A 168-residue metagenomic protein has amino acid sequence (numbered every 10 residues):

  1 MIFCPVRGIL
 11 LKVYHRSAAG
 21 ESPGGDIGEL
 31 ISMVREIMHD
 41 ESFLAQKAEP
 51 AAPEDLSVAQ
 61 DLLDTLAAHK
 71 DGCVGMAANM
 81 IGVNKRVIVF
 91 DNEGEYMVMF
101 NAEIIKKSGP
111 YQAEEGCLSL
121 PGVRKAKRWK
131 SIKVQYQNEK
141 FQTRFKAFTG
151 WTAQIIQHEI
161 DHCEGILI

Functional and structural regions predicted by a protein language model:
I9-K12, E29: Short, positively charged and aromatic/hydrophobic N-terminal segments
Y14-H15, D26: Intrinsic-disorder-associated, low-complexity terminal segments enriched in Asp/Asn/His/Tyr and depleted of Lys/Arg
G28-I168: Positively charged
